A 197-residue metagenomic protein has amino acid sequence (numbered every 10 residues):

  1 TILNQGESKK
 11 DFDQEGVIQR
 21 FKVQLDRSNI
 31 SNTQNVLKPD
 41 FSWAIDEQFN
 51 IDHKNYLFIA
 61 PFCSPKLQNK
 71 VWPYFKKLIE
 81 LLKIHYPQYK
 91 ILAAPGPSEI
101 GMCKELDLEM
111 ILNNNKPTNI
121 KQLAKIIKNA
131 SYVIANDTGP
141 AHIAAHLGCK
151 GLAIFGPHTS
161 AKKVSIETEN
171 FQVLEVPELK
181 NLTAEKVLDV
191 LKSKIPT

Functional and structural regions predicted by a protein language model:
T1-T197: Catalytic machinery of carbohydrate-active enzymes, primarily nucleotide-sugar-dependent glycosyltransferases
